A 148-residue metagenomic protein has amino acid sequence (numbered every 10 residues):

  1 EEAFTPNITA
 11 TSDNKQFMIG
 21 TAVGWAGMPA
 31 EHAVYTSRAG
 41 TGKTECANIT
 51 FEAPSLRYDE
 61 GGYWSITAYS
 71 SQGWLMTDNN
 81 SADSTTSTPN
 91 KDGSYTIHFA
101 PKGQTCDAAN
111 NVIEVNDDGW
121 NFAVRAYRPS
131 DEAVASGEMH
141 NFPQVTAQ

Functional and structural regions predicted by a protein language model:
E1-Q148: A compositional/structural signature for long, glycine/proline-rich flexible linkers and loops on extracytoplasmic
